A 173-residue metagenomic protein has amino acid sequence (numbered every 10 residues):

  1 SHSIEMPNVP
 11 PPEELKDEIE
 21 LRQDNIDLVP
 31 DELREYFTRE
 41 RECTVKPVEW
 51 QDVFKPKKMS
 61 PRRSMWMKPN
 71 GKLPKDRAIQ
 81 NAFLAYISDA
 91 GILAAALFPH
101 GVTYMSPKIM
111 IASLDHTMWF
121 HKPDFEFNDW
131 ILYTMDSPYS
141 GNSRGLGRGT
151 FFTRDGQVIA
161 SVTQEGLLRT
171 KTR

Functional and structural regions predicted by a protein language model:
S1-R173: Terminal targeting signals and extreme-terminal segments of soluble enzymes
